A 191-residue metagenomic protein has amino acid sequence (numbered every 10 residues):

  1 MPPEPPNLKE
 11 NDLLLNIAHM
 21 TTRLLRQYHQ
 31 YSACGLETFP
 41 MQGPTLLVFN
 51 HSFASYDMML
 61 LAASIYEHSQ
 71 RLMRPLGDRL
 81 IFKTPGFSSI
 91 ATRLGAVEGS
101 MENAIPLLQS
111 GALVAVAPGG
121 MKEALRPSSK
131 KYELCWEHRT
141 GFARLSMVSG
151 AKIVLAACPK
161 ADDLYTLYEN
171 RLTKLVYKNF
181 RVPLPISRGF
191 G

Functional and structural regions predicted by a protein language model:
M1-S64, S69-E102, N170-R171, F190-G191: Membrane-anchoring hydrophobic helices of lipid-metabolizing enzymes
P2, K131-L134, H138-G191: A cross-family acyltransferase "interaction/gating" segment
P40, L107-Q109, V148: Extracellular/periplasmic catalytic domains that process cell-envelope and extracellular macromolecules
F49-S52, P118-G120, C158: Glycine-rich His-Gly loop
I90, P106, R144-S146: Hydrophobic/aromatic ligand-binding patch that stacks against planar heteroaromatic rings of cofactors or nucleotides
L107-A143, L164: Catalytic-site beta-strand/loop segments enriched in glycine and acidic/polar residues
